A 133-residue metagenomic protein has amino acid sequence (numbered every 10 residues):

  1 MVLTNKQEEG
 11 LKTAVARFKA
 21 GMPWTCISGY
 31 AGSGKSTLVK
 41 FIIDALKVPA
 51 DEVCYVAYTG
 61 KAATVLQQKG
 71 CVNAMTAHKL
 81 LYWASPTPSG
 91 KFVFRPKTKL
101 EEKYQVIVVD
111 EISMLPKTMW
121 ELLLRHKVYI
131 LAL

Functional and structural regions predicted by a protein language model:
M1-L133: Conserved ATP-binding/catalytic motifs of P-loop helicase motor domains
